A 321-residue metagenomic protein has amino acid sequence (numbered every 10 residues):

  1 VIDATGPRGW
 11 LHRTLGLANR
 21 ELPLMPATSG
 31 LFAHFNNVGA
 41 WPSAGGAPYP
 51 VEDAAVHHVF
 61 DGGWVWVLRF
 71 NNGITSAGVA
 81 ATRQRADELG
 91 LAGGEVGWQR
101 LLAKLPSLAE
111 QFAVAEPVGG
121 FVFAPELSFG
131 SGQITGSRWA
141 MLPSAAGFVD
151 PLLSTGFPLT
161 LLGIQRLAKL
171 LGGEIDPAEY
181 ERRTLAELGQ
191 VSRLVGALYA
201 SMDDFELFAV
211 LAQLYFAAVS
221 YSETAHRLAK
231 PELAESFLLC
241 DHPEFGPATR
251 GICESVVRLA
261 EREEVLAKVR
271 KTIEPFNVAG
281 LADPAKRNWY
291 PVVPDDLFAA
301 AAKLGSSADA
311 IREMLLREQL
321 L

Functional and structural regions predicted by a protein language model:
V1-E110, I164: Predominantly flavin-linked oxidoreductase catalytic cores and closely associated redox partners
L17, D53, D150-L153, L238 (+1 more regions): Residues at structural and domain junctions
E21-L22, L31, D87, V118 (+4 more regions): Solvent-exposed, non-transmembrane amphipathic alpha-helical segments
G30, E52-A55, V65, V114-V122 (+2 more regions): Generic preference for hydrophobic/aromatic residues in regular secondary structure cores
F32-F35, G63-W66, L127, W139 (+4 more regions): Tryptophan-centric aromatic hotspots in well-structured domains and transmembrane helices
N71, R85-G196: FAD/FMN-dependent oxidoreductases across multiple families
K169-L321: C-terminal helical "tail/cap" subdomain of flavin- and related membrane-associated enzymes
